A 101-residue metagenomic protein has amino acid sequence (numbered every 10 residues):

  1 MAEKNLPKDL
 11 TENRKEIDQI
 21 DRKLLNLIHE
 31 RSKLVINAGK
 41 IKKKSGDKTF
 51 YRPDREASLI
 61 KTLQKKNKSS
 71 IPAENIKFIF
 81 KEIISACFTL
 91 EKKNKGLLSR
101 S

Functional and structural regions predicted by a protein language model:
M1-S101: Domain-level signature for soluble enzymes in the chorismate/prephenate branch of the shikimate pathway
